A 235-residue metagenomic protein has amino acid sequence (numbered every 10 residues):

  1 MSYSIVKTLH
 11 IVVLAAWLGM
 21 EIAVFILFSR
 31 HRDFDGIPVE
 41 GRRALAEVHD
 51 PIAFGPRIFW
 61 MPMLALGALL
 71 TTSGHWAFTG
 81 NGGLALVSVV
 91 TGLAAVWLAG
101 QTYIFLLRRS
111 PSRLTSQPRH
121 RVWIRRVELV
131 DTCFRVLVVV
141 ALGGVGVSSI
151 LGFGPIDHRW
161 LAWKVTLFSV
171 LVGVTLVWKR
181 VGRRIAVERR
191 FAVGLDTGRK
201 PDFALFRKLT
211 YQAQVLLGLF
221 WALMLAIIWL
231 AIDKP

Functional and structural regions predicted by a protein language model:
M1-P235: Polytopic transmembrane helical bundles with strong interfacial aromatic enrichment
